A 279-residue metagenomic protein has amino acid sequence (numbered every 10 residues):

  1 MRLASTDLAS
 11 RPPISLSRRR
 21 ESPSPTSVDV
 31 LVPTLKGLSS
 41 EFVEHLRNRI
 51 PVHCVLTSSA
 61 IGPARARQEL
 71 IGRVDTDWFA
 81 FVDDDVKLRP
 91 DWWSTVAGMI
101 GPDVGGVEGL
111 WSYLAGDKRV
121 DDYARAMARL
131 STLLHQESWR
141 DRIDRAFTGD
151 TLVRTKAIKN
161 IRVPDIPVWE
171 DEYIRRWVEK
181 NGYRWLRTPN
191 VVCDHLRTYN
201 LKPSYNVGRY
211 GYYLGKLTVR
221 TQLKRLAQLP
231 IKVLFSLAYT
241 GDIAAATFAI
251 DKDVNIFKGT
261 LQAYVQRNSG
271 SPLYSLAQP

Functional and structural regions predicted by a protein language model:
M1-N48: N-proximal low-complexity "stem/linker" segments adjacent to membrane-targeting elements
S58-V74: Glycine-rich, basic loop-to-helix element that forms the pyrophosphate-binding segment of sugar-nucleotide handling
F79: Short aromatic/hydrophobic "clamp" motif used to bind/position activated sugar donors
D91-D122: Conserved donor NDP-sugar-binding/catalytic core segment of glycosyltransferases
R125-D144: Short, flexible, basic/aromatic active-site loop/helix in glycosyltransferases
T148, V168-R176: Acidic donor-binding loop at a coil-to-helix junction in glycosyltransferase catalytic cores that engages
Y183-Y205: Active-site donor/metal-binding and catalytic loop motifs of nucleotide-sugar-dependent glycosylation enzymes
P203-P279: Non-catalytic, C-terminal membrane-associated alpha-helical segments of glycosyltransferases
